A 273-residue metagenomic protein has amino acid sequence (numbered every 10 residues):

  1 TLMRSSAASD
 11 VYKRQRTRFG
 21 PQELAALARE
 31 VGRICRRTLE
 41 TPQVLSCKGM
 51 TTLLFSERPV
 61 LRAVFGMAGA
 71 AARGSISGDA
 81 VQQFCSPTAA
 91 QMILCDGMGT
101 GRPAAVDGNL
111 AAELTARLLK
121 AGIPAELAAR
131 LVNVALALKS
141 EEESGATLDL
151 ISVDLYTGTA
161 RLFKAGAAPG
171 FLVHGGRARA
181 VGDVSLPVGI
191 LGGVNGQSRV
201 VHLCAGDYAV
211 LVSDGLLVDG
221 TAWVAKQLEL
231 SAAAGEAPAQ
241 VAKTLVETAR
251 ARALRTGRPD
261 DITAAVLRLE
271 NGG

Functional and structural regions predicted by a protein language model:
T1-A8, Y12: Single conserved hydrophobic/aromatic residue that forms the stacking wall/gate of nucleotide- or nucleobase-binding
S6-A7, V60-R62, P87-Q91, A205-Y208 (+1 more regions): Short hydrophobic/glycine-rich mini-motifs in sensory/regulatory modules that couple input to downstream signaling
R18-S77, P169: Regulatory cytosolic signal-relay segments
A26-G49, A105-G175, A249-D260, A264-L269: Catalytic core of PPM/PP2C metal-dependent serine/threonine phosphatase domains
S56-R58, L267-G273: Short beta-strand-to-coil "C-cap" segments at the C-terminal boundary of structured domains/repeats, marking
E57-D79, A129, N133-E141, A168-V200 (+2 more regions): PP2C/PPM family metal-dependent serine/threonine protein phosphatase catalytic domain, recognizing the conserved
I93, K164, A209-L211: Residue-level marker for buried hydrophobic side chains located in beta-strands that build the well-ordered beta-sheet
G97-A121, R179-A180, V184-S185, I190-G192 (+2 more regions): Active-site-proximal, acidic helix/loop segment immediately C-terminal to a metal-coordinating Asp/Glu
